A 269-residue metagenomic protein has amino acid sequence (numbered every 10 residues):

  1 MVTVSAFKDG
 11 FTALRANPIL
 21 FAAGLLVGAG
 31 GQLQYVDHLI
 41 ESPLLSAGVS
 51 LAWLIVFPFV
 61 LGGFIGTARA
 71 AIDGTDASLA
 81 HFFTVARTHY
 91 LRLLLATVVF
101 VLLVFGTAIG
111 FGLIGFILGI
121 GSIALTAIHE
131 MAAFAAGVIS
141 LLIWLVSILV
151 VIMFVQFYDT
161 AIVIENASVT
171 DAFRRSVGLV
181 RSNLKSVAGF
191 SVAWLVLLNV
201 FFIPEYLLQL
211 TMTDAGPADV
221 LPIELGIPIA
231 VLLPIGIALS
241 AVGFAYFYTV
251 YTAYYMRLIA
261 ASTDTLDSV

Functional and structural regions predicted by a protein language model:
M1-L39, W144-A215, T263-S268: Nonpolar helix-loop interface/hinge motif
F11-L14, L39-I40, F83-R87, T126-F134 (+2 more regions): Helix-boundary and loop/linker segments of multi-pass membrane transporters
A16-T75, F100-A108, G112, F116 (+4 more regions): Short, small/hydrophobic-residue-rich motifs at membrane-helix boundaries and re-entrant hairpins of integral membrane
H38-L39, D73, F111, G115 (+5 more regions): Short helix-capping/hinge motifs at transmembrane helix termini and TM-loop junctions
P43-D73, F111, M131-S168, G226-A260: Selective recognition of hydrophobic, aromatic-rich stretches within alpha-helical transmembrane segments of polytopic
A71-A77, T88-H89, E165-S168, S182-N183: Juxtamembrane helix-boundary/capping and inter-helix hinge elements in multi-pass membrane proteins
T84-F105, A132-L145: Alpha-helical membrane-spanning segments of integral membrane proteins, especially the hydrophobic core of TM bundles
F116-S140, Q209-A230: Membrane-interfacial helix-loop-helix connectors in multipass membrane proteins
